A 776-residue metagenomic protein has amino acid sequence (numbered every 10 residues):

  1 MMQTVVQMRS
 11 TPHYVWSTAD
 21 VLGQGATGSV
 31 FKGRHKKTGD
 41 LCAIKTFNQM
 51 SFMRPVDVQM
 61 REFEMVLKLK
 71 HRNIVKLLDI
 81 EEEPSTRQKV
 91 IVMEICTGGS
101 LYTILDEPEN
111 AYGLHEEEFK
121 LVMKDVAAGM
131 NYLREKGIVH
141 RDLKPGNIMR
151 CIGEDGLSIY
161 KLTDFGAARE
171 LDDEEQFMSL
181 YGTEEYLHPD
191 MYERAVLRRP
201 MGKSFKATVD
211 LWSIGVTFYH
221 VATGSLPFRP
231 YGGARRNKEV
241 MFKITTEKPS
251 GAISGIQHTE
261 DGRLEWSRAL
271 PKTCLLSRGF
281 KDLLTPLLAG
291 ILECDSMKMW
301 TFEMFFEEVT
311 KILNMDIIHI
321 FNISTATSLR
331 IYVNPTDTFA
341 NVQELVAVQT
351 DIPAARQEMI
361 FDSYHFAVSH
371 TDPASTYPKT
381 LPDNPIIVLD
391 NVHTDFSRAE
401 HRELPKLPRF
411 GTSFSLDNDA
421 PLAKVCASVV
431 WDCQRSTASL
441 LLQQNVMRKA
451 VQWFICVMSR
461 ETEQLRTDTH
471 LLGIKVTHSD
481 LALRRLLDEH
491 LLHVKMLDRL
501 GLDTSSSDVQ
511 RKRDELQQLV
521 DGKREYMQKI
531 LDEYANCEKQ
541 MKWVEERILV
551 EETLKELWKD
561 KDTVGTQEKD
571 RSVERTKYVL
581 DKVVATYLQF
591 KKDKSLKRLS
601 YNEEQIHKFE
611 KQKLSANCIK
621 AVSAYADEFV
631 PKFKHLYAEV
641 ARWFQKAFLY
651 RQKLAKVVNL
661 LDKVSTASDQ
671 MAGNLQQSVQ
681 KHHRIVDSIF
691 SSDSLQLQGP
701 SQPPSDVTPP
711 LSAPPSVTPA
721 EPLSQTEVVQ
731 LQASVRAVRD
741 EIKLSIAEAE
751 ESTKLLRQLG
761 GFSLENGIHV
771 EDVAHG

Functional and structural regions predicted by a protein language model:
A19-A26, V30: Protein kinase glycine-rich loop
S29-M50: Glycine-rich ATP phosphate-binding loop
T46-L69: Conserved N-lobe beta3->alphaC-helix segment of eukaryotic protein kinase catalytic domains
D79-E81: A short, aromatic-enriched beta-strand patch in the conserved N-lobe beta-sheet of the protein kinase catalytic domain
T86, P227-E293: C-terminal lobe of the eukaryotic/viral protein kinase catalytic domain
T86-S100: Conserved short submotifs of the Hanks-type protein kinase catalytic core that shape the nucleotide-binding pocket
V122-M123: Activation segment signature within eukaryotic-like protein kinase domains
